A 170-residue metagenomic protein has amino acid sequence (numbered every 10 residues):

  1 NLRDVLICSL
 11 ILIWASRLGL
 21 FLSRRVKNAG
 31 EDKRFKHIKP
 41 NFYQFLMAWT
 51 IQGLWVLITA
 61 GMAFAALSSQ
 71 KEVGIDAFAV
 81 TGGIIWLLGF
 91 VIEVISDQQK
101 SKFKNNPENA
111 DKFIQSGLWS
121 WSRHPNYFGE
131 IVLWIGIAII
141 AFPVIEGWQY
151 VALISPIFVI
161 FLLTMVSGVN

Functional and structural regions predicted by a protein language model:
N1, V5, L22-I38: Membrane-helix interface linkers and caps
N1-A15, V56-Q99, E108-N170: Hydrophobic transmembrane alpha-helices
I13-E31, V94-K104: Membrane-water interface of transmembrane alpha-helices
G30-A48, K112-W119: Juxtamembrane helix-capping/reentrant segments at transmembrane boundaries
K36, I51-Q52, T81-G82: Generic beta-strand structural signal
H37-I38, F103-N106: Residues that form generic nucleotide/phosphate-binding pockets
